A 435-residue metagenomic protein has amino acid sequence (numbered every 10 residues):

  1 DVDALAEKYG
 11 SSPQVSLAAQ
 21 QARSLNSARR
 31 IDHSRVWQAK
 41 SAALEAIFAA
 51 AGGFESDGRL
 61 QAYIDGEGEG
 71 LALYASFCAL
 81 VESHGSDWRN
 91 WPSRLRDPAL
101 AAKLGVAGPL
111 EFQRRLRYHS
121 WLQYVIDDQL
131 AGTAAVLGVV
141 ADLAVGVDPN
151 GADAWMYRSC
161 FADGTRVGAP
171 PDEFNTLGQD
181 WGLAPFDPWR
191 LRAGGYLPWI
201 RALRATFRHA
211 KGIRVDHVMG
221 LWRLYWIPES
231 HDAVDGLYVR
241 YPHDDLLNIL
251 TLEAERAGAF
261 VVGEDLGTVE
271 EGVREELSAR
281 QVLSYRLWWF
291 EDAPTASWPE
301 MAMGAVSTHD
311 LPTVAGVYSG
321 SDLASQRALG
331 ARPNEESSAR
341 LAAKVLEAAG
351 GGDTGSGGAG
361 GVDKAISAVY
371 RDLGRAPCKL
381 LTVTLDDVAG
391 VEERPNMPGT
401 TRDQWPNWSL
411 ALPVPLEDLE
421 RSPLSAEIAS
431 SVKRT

Functional and structural regions predicted by a protein language model:
D1-D127, G146-T382, D386-V388, Q404-V414: Alpha-amylase-like alpha-glycosidases and glucanotransferases acting on alpha-linked glucans and related
Y124-G138: Active-site pocket-lining segments that scaffold enzyme catalytic pockets across diverse folds
D142: Ligand-binding beta-strand-loop-alpha-helix segment within the catalytic cores of soluble metabolic enzymes
G358, G390-T435: Structured C-terminal cap/extension of enzyme domains
